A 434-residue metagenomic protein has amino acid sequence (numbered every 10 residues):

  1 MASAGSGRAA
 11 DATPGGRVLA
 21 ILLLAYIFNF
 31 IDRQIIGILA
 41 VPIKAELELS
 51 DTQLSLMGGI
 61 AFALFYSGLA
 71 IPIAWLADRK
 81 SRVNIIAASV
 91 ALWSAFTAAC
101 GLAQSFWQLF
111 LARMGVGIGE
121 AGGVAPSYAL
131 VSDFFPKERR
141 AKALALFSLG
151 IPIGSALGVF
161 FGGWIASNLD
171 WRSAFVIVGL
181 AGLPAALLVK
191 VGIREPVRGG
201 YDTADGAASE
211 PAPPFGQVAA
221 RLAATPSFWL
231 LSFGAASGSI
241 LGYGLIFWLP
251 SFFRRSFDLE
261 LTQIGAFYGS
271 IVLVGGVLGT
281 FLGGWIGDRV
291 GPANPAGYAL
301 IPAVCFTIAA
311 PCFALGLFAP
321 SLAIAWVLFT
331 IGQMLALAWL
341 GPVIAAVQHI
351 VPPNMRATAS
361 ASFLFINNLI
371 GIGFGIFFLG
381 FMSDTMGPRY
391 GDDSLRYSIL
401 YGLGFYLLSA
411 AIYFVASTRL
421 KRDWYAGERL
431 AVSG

Functional and structural regions predicted by a protein language model:
G5-D11, R198-S232, S256: Juxtamembrane intracellular "pre-TM" segments in multi-pass secondary transporters
I36-G37, T225-F281, A336-L340, I344 (+1 more regions): Extracytoplasmic gate region of multi-pass secondary transporters
L39-G68: Extracellular/periplasmic helix-loop-helix junction of adjacent transmembrane segments in MFS-like secondary
E48, S81, L102-Q108, P136 (+2 more regions): Helix-breaking motifs and short loop linkers at transmembrane-helix boundaries and internal kinks in secondary membrane
G59-I73, S270-G283: Central cavity-lining transmembrane alpha-helices of secondary-active solute carriers, predominantly the Major
G68-Q104: Conserved MFS/SLC helix-loop-helix module at the cytosolic interface between two early adjacent transmembrane helices
A112-P152: Cytoplasmic helix-loop-helix junction between adjacent transmembrane helices in 12-TM secondary transporters
F147-E195: Helix-loop-helix hairpin linking two adjacent transmembrane segments in secondary transporters
